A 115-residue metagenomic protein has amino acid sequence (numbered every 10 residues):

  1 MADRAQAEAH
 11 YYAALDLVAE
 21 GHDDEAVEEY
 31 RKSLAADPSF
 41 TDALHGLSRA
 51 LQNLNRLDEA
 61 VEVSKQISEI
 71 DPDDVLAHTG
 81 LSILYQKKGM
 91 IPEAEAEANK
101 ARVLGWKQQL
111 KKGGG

Functional and structural regions predicted by a protein language model:
M1-A9, K112-G115: TPR-adjacent "capping" and linker segments in tetratricopeptide-repeat scaffold/adaptor proteins
A13, E20-E29, L54-Q66, K88-K100 (+1 more regions): Structural signature of tandem alpha-helical TPR/SEL1-like repeats, specifically the intra-repeat loop/turn
K32-L54: Short, charge-rich amphipathic alpha-helical segments embedded in non-transmembrane helical bundles/solenoids
A36, E69-I70, V103-L104, Q108: Structural marker of alpha-solenoid helical repeat scaffolds
